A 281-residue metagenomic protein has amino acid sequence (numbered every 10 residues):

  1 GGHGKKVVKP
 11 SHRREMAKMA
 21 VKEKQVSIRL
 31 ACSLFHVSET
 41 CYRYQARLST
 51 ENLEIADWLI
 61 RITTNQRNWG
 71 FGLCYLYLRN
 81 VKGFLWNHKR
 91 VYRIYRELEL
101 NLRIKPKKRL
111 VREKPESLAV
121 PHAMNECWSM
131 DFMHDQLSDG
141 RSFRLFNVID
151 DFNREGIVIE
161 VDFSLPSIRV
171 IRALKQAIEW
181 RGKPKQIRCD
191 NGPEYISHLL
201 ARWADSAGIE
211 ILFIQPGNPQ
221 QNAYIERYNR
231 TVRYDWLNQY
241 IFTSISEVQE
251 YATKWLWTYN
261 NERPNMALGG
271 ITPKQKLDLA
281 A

Functional and structural regions predicted by a protein language model:
G1-A281: Charged DNA-binding/catalytic regions of mobile-element recombinases
